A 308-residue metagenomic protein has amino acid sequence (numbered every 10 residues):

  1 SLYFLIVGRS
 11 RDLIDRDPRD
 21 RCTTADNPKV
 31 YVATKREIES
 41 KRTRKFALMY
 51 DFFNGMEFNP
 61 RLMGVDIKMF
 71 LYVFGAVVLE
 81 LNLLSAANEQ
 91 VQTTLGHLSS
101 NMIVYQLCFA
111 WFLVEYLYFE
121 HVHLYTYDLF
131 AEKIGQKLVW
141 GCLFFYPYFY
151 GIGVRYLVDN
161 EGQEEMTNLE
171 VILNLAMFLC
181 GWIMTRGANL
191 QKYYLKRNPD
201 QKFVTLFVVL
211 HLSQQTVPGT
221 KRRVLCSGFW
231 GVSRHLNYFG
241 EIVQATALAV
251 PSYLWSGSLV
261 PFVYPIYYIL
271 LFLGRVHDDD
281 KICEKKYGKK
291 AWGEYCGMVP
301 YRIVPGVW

Functional and structural regions predicted by a protein language model:
S1-S227, I242-W308: Membrane-anchoring alpha-helices and their flanking helix-loop junctions
S227-S233: A short amphipathic helical element positioned immediately N-terminal to and/or at the very start of a transmembrane
R234-Q244: Conserved beta-strand->loop/alpha-helix structural units within folded catalytic cores of enzymes with alpha/beta
